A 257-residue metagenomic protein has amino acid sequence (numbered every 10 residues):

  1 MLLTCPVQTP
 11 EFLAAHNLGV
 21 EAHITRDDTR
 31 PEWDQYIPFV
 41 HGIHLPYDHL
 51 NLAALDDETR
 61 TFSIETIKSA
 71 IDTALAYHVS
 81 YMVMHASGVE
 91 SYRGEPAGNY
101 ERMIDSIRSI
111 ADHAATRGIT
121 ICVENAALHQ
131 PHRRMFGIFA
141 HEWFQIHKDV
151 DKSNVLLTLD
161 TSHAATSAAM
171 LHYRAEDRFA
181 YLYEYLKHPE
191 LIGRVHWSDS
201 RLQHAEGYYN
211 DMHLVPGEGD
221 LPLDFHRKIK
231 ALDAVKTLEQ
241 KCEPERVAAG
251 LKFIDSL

Functional and structural regions predicted by a protein language model:
M1-A76, L156: N-terminal pre-domain/capping segments
M1-L2, D72-T73, V79-S80, S91-G94 (+2 more regions): Histidine-acidic metal/acid-base catalytic patches
P10-A14, D28-E32, T61-L75, E101-R108 (+9 more regions): Amphipathic, non-transmembrane alpha-helical secondary structure
A14-N17, Q35-P38, T116, K152-S153 (+2 more regions): Short, well-ordered coil/turn elements that cap or connect secondary structure elements
G19-I24, G42, V83, C122 (+3 more regions): Conserved beta-strand positions in the central sheet of alpha/beta enzyme cores
I24-D28, Y47-H49, A86-E90, N125-H129 (+3 more regions): Active-site-proximal loop/turn and secondary-structure-junction residues that shape catalytic pockets, frequently
Y47-E65, A86-N99, L171-H172, E206-L214: Surface-exposed, active-site-proximal loop segments in enzymatic domains
T59-L156: Active-site acidic/histidine proton-transfer and metal-coordination neighborhood in alpha/beta enzyme cores
